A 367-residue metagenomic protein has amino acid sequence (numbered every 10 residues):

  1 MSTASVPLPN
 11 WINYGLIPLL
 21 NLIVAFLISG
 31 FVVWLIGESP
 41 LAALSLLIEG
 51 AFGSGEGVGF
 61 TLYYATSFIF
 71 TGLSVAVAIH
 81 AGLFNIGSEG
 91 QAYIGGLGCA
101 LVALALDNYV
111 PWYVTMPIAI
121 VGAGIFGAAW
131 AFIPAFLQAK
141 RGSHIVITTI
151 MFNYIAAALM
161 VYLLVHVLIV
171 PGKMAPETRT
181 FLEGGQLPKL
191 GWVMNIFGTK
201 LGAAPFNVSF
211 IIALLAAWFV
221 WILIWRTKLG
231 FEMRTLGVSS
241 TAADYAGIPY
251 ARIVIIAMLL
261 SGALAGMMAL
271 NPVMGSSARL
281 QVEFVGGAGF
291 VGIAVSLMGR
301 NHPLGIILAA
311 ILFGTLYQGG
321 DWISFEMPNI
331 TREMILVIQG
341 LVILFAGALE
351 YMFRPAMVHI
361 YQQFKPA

Functional and structural regions predicted by a protein language model:
M1-V24, G30, V238, Y245-R252 (+1 more regions): Cytosolic-side transmembrane-helix boundaries in multi-pass membrane proteins
S5-L16, I79-S88, P111-Y113, P117-G185 (+3 more regions): Short loop segments and helix-boundary regions at transmembrane helix junctions of multi-pass inner-membrane proteins
P18-W34, T71-V75, G96, A100-V102 (+7 more regions): Hydrophobic core segments of alpha-helical transmembrane domains in multi-pass membrane transport and ion-translocation
F31-I36, A42, L46, A51-L106 (+4 more regions): Single transmembrane alpha-helix segments in multi-pass membrane proteins
G37-A42, I79-G98, A139-T148, E232 (+4 more regions): Short, non-helical or kinked segments that cap or interrupt transmembrane helices
T149, N153-W225, R279, M334 (+2 more regions): Transmembrane helix-bundle core of multi-pass membrane transporters and related energy-transducing complexes
M194-R279, P303-L304: Helix-loop-helix "hairpin" substructures at the membrane interface of multi-pass membrane proteins
L259-G340: Transmembrane alpha-helical segments in multi-pass inner-membrane proteins
